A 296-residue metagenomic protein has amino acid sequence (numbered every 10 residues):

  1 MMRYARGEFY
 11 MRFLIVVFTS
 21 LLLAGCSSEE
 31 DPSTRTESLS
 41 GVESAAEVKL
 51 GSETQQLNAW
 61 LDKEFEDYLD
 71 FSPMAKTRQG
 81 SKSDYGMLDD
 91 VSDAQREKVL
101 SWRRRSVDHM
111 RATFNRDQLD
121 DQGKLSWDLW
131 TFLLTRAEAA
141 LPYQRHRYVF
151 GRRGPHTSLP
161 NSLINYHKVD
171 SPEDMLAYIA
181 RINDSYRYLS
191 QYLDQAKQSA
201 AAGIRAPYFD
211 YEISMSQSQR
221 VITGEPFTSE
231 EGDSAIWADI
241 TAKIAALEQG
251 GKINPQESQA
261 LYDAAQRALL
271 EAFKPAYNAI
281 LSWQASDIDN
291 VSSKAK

Functional and structural regions predicted by a protein language model:
M1-Y10: Short, Lys/Arg-enriched N-terminal segments with co-localized hydrophobic residues within the first ~10-30 amino acids
M11-V17: Sec-dependent signal peptide recognition, specifically the positively charged N-region followed immediately by
L23-G25: C-terminal motif of bacterial Sec signal peptides marking the signal peptidase cleavage site
S27-K296: N-terminal maturation segment of proteins
